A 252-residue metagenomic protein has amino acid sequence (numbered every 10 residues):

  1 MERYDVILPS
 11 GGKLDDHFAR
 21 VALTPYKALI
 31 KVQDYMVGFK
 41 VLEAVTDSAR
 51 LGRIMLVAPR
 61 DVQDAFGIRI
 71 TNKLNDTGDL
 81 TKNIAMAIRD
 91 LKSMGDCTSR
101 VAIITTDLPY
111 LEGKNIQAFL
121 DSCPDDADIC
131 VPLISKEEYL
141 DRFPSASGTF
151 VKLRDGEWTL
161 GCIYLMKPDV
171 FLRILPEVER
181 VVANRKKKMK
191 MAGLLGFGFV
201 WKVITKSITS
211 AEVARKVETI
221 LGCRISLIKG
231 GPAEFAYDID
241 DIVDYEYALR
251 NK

Functional and structural regions predicted by a protein language model:
M1-L23: N-terminal nucleotide-binding beta1-loop-alpha1 segment
R3-Y4, Y35-S99, D121, K206-T209: Conserved N-terminal catalytic core of the sugar/cofactor nucleotidyltransferase
L8-S10, V57-R60, T105, L133: Short beta-strand/turn micro-motifs composed of small residues that flank or help shape donor/cofactor-binding pockets
D16, V21-D47: Short, well-formed alpha-helical segments that are part of the catalytic scaffolds of diverse glycosyltransferases
T98-D107: Short beta-strand-to-loop acidic/aromatic patch adjacent to the donor-nucleotide binding site
E112-T219, G230-E234: Conserved core of the sugar-phosphate nucleotidyltransferase
D241: Short, conserved phosphate/pyrophosphate- and ester-handling motifs at nucleotide-, phospho-/glycolipid
